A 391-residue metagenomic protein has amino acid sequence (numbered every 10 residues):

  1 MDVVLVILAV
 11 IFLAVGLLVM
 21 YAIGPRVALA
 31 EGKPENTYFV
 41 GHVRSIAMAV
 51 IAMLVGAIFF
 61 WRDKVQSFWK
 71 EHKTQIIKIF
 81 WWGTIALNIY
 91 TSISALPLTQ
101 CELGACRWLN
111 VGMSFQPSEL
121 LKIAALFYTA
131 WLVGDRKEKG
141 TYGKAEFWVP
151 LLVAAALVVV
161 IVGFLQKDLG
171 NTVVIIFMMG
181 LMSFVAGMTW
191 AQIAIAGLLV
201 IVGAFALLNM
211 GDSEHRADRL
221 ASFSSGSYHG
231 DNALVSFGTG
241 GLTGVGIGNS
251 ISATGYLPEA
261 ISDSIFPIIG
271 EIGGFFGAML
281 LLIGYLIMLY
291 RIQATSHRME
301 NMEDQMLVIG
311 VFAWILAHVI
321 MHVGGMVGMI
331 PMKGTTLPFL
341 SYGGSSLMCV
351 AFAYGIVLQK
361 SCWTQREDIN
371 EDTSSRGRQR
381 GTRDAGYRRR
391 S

Functional and structural regions predicted by a protein language model:
M1-I7, L18-Y21, R26-Q166, V323-P338 (+4 more regions): Membrane-helix boundary/helix-loop-helix interface segments in multi-pass membrane proteins
F12, T84-T91, A130-W131, V158 (+3 more regions): Alpha-helical transmembrane segments of multi-pass membrane proteins
T37, E146, P150, I175 (+4 more regions): Alpha-helical transmembrane segments of multi-pass membrane proteins, especially transporters and channels
R44-M48, K122, I272-L289: Hydrophobic alpha-helical transmembrane segments
I76, W81-W82, W148-N209: Hydrophobic alpha-helical segments of polytopic membrane proteins
E102-W108, A194-L281, M299-L307: Hydrophobic, glycine- and aromatic-enriched re-entrant/interface helices and adjoining loop segments
V173-Q192, A253-G277, G334-A351: Interfacial segments of multi-pass membrane proteins
H297-G334, L340: Loop-to-helix entry and N-terminal half of a specific, functionally important transmembrane alpha helix in multi-pass
